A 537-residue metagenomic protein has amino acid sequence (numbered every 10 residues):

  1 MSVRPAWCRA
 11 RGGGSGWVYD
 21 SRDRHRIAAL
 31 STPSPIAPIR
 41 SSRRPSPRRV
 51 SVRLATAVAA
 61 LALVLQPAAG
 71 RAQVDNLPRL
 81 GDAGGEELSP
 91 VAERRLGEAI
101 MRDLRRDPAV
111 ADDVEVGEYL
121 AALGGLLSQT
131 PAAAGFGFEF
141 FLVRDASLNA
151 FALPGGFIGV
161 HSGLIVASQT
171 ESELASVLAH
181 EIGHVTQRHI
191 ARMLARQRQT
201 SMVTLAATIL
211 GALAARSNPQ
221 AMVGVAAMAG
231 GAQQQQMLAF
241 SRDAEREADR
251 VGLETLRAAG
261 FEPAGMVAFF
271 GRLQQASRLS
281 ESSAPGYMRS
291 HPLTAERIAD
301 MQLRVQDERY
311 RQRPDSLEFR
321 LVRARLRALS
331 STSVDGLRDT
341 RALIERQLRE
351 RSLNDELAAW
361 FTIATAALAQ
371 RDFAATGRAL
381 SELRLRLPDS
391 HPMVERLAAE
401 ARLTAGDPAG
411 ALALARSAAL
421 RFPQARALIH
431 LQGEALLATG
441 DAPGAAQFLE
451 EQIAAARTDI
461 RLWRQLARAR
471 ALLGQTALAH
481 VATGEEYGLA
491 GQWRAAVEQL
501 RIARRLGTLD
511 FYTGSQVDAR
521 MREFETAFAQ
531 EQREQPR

Functional and structural regions predicted by a protein language model:
W7, I27, T32-V58: Bacterial N-terminal signal peptides that target proteins for export
I27-L30, L54-A55, A59-F151, Q234 (+10 more regions): Hydrophobic or amphipathic, alpha-helical segments that drive membrane association/targeting
G70-Q73, L80-E87, E98, V110 (+4 more regions): Extracytoplasmic and endomembrane cell-envelope/extracellular-matrix remodeling and assembly machinery
V160, S176-H184, R188, A248: Active-site recognition of the HExxH zinc-binding catalytic motif
S162-S176: Short pre-active-site segment immediately N-terminal to the catalytic Zn-binding motif
S172, I182-Q199: Catalytic Zn2+-binding segment of zinc metalloproteases
M202-S217, G224-Q233: Membrane-active amphipathic alpha-helices enriched in small hydrophobic residues
